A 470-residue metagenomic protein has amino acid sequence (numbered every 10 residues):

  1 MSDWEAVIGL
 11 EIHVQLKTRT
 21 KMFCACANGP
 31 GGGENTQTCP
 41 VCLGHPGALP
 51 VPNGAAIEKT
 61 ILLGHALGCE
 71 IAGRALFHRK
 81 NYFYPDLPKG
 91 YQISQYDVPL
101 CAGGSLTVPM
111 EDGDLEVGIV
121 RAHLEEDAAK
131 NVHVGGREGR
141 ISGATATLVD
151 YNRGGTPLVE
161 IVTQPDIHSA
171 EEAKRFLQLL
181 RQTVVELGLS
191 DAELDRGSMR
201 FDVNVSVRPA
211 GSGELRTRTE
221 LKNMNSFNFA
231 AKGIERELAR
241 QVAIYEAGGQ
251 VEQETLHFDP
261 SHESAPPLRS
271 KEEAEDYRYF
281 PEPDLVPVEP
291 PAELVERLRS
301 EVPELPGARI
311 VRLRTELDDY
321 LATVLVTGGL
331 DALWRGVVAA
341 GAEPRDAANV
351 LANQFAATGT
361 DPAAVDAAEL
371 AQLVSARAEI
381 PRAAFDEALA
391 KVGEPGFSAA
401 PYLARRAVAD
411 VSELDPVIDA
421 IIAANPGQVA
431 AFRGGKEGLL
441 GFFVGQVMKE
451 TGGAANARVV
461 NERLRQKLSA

Functional and structural regions predicted by a protein language model:
M1-A75, K80-Y82, I167, Q178 (+3 more regions): N-terminal, positively charged regions that mediate nucleic acid binding
S2-W4, V149-D166, E171-A470: Charged, compositionally biased, marginally structured helical/coil segments
W4-A6, L10, V14-T20, E111-R153 (+2 more regions): Conserved alpha/beta core surface patches that mediate binding of polyanionic ligands
Q15-K17, R74, R79, A122 (+3 more regions): Short loop/turn motifs enriched for small/polar and acidic residues
K17-P46, H133-R140, T219-N228, R236-R240: Extended active-site and interfacial segments that coordinate phosphate-rich ligands in large catalytic machineries
F23, D127-K130, A230, P287-V288: Switch/connector loops and helix/strand junctions flanking conserved nucleotide-binding motifs in nucleotide-processing
G54, H65, Q95, P303-P306: Beta->alpha loop/short-helix hinge microenvironment recognizer with preference for catalytic Tyr/His contexts
L62, A66-G154: SsDNA-processing nucleotidyl-transfer enzymes
